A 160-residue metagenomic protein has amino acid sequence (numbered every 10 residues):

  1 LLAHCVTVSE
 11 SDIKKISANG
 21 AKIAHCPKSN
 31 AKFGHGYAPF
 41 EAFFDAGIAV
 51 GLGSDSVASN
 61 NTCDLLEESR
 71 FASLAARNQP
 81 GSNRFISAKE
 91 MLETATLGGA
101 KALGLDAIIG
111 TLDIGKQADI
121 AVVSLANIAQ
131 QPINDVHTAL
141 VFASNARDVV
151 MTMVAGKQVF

Functional and structural regions predicted by a protein language model:
L1-T62, P80, F85: Active-site core of metal-dependent hydrolases
C5-V6, R77, A126, K157: Flexible loop residues that form catalytic and substrate-binding hotspots at small-molecule/glycan-binding clefts
V8-E10, H35, S59, A107 (+5 more regions): Generic structural "secondary-structure junction" signal
E41-N127, F142-N145: His/Asp/Glu-enriched, well-ordered alpha-helical/loop segment that forms or immediately abuts the divalent-metal
Q117-F160: C-terminal cap of metal-dependent C-N hydrolases
